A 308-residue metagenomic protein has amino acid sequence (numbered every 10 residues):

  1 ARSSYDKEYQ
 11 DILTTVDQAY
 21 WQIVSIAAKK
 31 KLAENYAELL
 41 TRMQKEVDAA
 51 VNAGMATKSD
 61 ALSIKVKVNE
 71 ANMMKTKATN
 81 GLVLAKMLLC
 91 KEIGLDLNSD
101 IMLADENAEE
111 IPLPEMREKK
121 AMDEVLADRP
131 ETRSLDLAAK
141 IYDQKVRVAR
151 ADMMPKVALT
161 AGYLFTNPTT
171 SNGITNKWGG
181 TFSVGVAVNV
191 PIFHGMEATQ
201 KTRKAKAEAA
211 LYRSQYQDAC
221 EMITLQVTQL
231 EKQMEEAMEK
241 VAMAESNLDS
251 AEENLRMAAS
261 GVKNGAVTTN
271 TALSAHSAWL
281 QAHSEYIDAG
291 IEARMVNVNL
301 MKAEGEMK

Functional and structural regions predicted by a protein language model:
A1-K7, R133, D143, D152-F182 (+2 more regions): Small/polar (Gly/Ser/Thr/Ala-rich) solvent-exposed segments that form structured loops/beta-strands/short helices used
E8, I12-K31, R42, A49 (+4 more regions): Amphipathic alpha-helical coiled-coil segments
Y9-E124, L230-Q233, A237, W279 (+1 more regions): Periplasmic alpha-helical coiled-coil/stalk elements that build and connect Gram-negative outer-membrane
A78, P130, Y212, A289: Metallo-beta-lactamase
L89, L135, L159, V188: Conserved hydrophobic/aromatic pocket- or pore-lining residues that grip, position, or stack substrates in active sites
L97, L103-D143, I192, C220 (+1 more regions): Bacterial Sec-pathway N-terminal export signals of envelope proteins
A121, F182-V188: Hydrophobic, lipid-facing positions within transmembrane beta-strands of outer-membrane proteins
